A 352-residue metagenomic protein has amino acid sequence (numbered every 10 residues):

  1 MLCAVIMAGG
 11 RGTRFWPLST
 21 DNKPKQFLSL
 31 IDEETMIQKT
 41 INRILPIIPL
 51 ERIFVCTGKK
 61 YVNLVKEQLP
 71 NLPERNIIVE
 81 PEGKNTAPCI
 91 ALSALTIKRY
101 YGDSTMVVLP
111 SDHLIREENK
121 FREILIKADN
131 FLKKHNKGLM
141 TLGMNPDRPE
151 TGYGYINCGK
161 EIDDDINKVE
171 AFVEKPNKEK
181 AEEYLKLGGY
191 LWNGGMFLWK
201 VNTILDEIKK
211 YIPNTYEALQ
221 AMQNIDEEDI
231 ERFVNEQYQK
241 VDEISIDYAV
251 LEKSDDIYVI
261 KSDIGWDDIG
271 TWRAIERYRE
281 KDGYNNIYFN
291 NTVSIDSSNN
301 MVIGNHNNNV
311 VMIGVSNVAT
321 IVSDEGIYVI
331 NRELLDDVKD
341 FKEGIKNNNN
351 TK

Functional and structural regions predicted by a protein language model:
M1-L2, L50-E51, P73-E74, Y101-S104 (+9 more regions): Short coil/turn connectors at secondary-structure junctions
L2-I6, R14-P17, D21, D32-P110 (+4 more regions): Conserved N-terminal catalytic core of the sugar/cofactor nucleotidyltransferase
M7-A8, C56, V107-P110, T141-N145 (+2 more regions): Short beta-strand segments
R14, L18, Y184, E207 (+1 more regions): Residues that scaffold the ATP/ADP-binding catalytic core of kinase and kinase-like folds
F27, I37, S93, D112 (+4 more regions): Residue-level signal for inorganic ion chemistry
H113-I115, P146, W266: Short histidine/acidic/glycine/proline-rich micro-motifs that form metal- and phosphate-coordinating active-site loops
E117-E228, R232-N235, Y258, N307 (+1 more regions): Conserved core of the sugar-phosphate nucleotidyltransferase
V201-K352: Left-handed beta-helix
